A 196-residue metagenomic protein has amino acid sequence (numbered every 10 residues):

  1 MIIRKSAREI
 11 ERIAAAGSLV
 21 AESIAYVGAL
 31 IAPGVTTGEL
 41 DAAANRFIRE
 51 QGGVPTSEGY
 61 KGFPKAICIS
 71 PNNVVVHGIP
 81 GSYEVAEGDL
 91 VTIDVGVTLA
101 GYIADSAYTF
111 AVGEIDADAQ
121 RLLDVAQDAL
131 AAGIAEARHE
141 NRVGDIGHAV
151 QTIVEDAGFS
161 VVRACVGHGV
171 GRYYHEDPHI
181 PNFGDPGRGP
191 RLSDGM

Functional and structural regions predicted by a protein language model:
M1-M196: Active-site neighborhoods and metal-handling regions in enzymes and metal-associated proteins
